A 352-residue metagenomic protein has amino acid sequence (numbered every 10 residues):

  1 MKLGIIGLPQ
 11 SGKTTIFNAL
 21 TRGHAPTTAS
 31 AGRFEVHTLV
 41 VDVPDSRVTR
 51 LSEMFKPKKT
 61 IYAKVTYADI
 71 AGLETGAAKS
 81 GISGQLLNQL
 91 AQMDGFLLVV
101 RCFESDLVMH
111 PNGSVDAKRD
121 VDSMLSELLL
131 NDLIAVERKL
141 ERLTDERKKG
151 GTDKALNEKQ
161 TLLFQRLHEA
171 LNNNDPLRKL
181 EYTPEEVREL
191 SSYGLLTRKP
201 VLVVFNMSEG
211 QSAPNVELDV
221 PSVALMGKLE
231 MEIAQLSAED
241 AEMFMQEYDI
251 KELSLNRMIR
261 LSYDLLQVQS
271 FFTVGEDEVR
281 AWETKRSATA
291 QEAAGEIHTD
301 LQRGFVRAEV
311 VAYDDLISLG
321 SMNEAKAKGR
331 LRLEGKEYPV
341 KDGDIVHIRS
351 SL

Functional and structural regions predicted by a protein language model:
M1-M109, K118: Conserved G1/Walker A P-loop phosphate-binding module
K2-I6, S11-F17, R142-K341, V346-L352: C-terminal-of-GTPase-core extension/linker across diverse P-loop GTPases
L20, S80-S83, P111-S114, V216-V220 (+1 more regions): Short, glycine/charged-enriched secondary-structure capping and boundary segments
R22, E53, S126, L130 (+3 more regions): Short, intrinsically disordered, mixed-charge
G23, D45-V48, A71-E74, R101-L107 (+5 more regions): Conserved nucleotide-binding/hydrolysis micro-motifs of P-loop NTPases
P44-V48, I61-Y67, S80-D94, K118-V121 (+7 more regions): Amphipathic alpha-helical transducer elements in NTP-driven molecular machines
M54-K58, S114, E239, A325: Short intrinsically disordered coil segments
E74, S80-S192, V203, V223: Long, charged N-terminal accessory/stalk domains
